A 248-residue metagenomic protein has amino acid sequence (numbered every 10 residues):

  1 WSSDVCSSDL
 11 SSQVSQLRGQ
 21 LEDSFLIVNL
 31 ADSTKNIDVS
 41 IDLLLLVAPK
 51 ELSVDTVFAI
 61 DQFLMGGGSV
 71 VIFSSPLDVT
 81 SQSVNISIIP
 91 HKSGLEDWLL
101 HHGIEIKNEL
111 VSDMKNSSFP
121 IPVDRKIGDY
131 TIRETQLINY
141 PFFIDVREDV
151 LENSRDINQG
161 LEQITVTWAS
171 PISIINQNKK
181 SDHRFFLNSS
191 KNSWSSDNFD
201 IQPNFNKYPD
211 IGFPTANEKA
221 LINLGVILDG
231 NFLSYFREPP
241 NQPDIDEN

Functional and structural regions predicted by a protein language model:
D4-N248: Acidic, S/T/G-rich, low-cysteine, solvent-exposed domains in lumenal/extracellular/periplasmic regions of secretory
